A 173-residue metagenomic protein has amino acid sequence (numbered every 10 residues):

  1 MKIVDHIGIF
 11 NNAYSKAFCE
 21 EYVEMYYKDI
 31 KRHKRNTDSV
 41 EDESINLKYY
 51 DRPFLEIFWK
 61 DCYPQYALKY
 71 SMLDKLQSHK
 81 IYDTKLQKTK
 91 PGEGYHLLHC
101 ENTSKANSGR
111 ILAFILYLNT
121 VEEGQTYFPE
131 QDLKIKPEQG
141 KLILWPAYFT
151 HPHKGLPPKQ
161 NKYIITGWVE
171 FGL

Functional and structural regions predicted by a protein language model:
M1-L142, T150-L173: Fe(II)/2-oxoglutarate oxygenase catalytic core
